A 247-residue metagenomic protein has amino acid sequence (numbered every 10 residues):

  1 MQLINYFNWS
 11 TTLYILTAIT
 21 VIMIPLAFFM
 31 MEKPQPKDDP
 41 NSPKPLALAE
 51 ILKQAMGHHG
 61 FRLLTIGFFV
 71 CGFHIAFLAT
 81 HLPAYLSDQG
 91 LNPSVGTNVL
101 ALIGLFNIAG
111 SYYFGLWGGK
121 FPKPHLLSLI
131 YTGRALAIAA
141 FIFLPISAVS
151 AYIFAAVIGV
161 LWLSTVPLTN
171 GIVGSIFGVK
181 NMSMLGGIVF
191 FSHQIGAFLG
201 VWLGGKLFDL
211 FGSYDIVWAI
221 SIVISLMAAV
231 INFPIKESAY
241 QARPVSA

Functional and structural regions predicted by a protein language model:
M1-F7, L86-S87, W117-G118, L203-G212: Interfacial helix-cap and linker-helix signal at transmembrane-aqueous boundaries of multi-pass secondary transporters
M1-Q35: Helix-loop-helix hairpin linking two adjacent transmembrane segments in secondary transporters
I19-M23, G133-I138, I224-A228: MFS 12-TM fold signature
I24-M31, A219-A247: Multi-pass alpha-helical transporter architecture, strongest for 12-TM Major Facilitator/SLC carriers used
M31-E50, A242-A247: Flexible cytoplasmic inter-helical loops of multi-pass small-molecule transporters
H58-Y112: Extracytoplasmic gate region of multi-pass secondary transporters
I103, Y113, K120-I172: C-terminal transmembrane helical hairpin of 12-TM major facilitator-type secondary transporters
L163, I176-F211, S221: A late C-terminal transmembrane helix in Major Facilitator Superfamily
